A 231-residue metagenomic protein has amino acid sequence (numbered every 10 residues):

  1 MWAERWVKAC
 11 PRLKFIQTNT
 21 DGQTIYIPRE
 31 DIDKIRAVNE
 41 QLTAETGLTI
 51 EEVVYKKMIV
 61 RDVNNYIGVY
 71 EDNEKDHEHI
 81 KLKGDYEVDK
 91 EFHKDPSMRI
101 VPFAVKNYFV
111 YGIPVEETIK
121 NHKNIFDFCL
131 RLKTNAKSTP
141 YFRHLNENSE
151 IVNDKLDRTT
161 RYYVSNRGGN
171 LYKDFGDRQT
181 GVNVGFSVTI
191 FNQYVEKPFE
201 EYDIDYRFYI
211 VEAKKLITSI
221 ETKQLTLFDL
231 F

Functional and structural regions predicted by a protein language model:
M1-T20: Active-site palm subdomain of RNA-directed nucleic acid polymerases
A3, I32-F231: C-terminal, non-catalytic extensions of nucleic-acid polymerases
P11, D21-Q23, T46-L48: Structural beta-strand/beta-sheet cores of well-ordered domains, especially the beta-sheet scaffolds that support
T18-N19, I27, E52-V54: Glycine-rich, histidine-containing beta strand-loop boundary motifs that form or position
T24-E30: Short beta-strand-to-loop capping motifs
